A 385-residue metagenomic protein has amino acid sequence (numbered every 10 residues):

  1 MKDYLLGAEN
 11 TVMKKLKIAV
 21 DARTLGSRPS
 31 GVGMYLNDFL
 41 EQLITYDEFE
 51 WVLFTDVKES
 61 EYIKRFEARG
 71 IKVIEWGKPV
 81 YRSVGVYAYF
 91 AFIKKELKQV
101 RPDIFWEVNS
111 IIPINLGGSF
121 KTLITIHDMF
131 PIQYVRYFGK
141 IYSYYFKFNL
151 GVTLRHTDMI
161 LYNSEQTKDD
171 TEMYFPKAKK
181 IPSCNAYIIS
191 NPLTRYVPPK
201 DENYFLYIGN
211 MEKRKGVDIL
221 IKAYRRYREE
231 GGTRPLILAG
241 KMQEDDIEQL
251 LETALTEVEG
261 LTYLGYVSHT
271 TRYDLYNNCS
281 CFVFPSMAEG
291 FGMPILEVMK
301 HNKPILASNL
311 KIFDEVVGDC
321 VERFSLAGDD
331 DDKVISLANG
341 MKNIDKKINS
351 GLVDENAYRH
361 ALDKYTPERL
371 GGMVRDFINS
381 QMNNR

Functional and structural regions predicted by a protein language model:
K2-R385: Carbohydrate transferase catalytic cores enriched for Leloir-type hexosyltransferases
